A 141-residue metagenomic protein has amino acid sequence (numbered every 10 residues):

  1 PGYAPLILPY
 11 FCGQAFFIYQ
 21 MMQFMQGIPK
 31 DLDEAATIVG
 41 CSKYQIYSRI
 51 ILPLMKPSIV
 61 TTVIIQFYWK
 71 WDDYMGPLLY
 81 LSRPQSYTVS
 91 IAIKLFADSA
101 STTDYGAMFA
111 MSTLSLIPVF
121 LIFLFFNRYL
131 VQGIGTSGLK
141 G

Functional and structural regions predicted by a protein language model:
P1-G141: A hydrophobic, multi-pass inner-membrane permease signature
